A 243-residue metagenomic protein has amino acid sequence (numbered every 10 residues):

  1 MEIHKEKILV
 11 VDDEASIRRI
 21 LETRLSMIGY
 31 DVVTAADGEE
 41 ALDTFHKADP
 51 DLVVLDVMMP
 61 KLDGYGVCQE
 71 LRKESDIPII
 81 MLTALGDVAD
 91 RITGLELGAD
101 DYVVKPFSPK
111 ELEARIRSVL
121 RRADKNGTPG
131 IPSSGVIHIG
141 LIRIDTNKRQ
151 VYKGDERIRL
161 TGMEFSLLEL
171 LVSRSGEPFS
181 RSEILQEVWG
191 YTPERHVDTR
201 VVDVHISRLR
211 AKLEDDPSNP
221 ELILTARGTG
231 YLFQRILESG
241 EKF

Functional and structural regions predicted by a protein language model:
H4-L9, R117-P178, S182, F233 (+1 more regions): Short, Lys/Arg-enriched segments at the junction into DNA-binding effector domains of transcriptional regulators
V11-D12, A35, V53, V103: Conserved sequence signature across two-component system core domains
D13, K61, Q69, K73 (+1 more regions): Basic, amphipathic DNA-recognition helix from helix-turn-helix-like DNA-binding domains
R19-M27: Charged docking surfaces used in two-component/phosphorelay signaling
G29-A36, T44: Short hydrophobic/Thr-rich beta-strand motif most characteristic of the beta2 strand and flanking loop of CheY-like
D37-E40, D63-G66: Acidic catalytic/metal-coordinating carboxylates
A48-V54: Active-site beta3 strand of CheY-like receiver
Q150-G162, S166-E221, A226-T229: Positively charged, aromatic-enriched patches within helix-turn-helix-type DNA-binding elements, predominantly
